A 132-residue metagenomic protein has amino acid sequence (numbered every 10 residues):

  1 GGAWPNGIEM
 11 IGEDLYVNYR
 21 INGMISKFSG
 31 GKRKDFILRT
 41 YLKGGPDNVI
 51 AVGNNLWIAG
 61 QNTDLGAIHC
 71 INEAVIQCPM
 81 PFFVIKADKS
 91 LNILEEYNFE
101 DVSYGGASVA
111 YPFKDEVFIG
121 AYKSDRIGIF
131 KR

Functional and structural regions predicted by a protein language model:
G1-D14, Y41-N54, T63-D64, V102-K114: Beta-rich, blade/repeat-based domains predominating in secreted/periplasmic proteins but also intracellular
V17-N18, I58-A59, I119-G120: Residue position within the beta-strands of beta-propeller blades
S29-R33, D88-N92, R132: Short loop/turn segments that connect beta-strands within beta-propeller blades
D35-T40, L94-E100: A short beta-strand motif characteristic of beta-propeller blades
A59-P79: Short, conserved, GDST-rich strand-edge loop motifs in beta-rich repeat architectures
I76-S90: Beta-propeller blade signature
G106-R132: Blade-level signature of beta-propeller repeat domains, shared across WD40, Kelch, NHL, RCC1 and BNR/Asp-box propellers
